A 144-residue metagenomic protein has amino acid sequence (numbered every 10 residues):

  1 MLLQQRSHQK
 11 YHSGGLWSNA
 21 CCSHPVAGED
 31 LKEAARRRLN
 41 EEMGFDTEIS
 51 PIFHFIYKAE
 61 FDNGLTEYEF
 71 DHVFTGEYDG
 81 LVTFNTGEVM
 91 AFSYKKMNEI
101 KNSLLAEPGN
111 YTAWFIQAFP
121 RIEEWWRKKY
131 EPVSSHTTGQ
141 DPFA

Functional and structural regions predicted by a protein language model:
M1-E41: Conserved Nudix-box catalytic region and its N-terminal flanking loop in Nudix hydrolases and closely related
L3, P51-F53, Y94: Structural signal for conserved beta-strand scaffold positions within catalytic alpha/beta enzyme cores
Q4-H8, H12, T47, L65 (+1 more regions): N-proximal short alpha-helices
G15, A27, I56-F61, L65-A144: Nudix hydrolase/Nudix homology domain
C21, P51, H72-F74: A structural signal for short, well-ordered beta-strand segments
G44-D46, L81-V82: Secondary-structure boundary elements
F45-F55: A short coil-to-beta-strand element that immediately follows conserved catalytic motifs
